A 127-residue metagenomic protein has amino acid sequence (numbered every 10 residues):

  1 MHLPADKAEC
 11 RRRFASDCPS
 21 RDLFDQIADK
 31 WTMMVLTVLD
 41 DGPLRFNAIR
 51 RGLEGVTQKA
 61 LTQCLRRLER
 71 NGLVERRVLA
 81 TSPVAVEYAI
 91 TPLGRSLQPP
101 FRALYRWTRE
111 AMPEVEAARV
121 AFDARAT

Functional and structural regions predicted by a protein language model:
H2-K7, F14, T37, R95 (+1 more regions): Amphipathic alpha-helical dimerization/coiled-coil segments that flank or bridge DNA-binding/regulatory modules
C10, F14-A60, R66, N71 (+2 more regions): N-terminal helix-turn-helix DNA-binding core of bacterial DNA-binding proteins
A80-L104: Basic, amphipathic "hinge/linker" alpha-helix immediately C-terminal to the N-terminal HTH DNA-binding motif
